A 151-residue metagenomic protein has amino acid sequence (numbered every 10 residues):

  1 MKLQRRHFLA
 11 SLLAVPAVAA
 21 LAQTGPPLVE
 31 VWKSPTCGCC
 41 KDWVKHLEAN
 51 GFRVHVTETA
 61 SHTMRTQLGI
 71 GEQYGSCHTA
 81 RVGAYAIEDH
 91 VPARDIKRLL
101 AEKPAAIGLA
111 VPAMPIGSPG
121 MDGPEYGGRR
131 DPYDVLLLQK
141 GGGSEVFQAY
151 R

Functional and structural regions predicted by a protein language model:
M1-P16: N-terminal secretory signal peptides and thylakoid transit peptides that target proteins across membranes
A19-A22: Boundary at the C-terminal end of the N-terminal hydrophobic targeting segment
P27-K41: Local sequence-structure signature of Cys/Sec-based thiol-disulfide redox active-site neighborhoods
T36-G38, S61-T63, A86-I87, P115-G117: Solvent-exposed loop/turn segments at secondary-structure junctions within structured extracellular/periplasmic domains
W43-H46: Typically the conserved alpha-helix immediately C-terminal to a functionally engaged Cys/Sec in thioredoxin-like
N50: Conserved dinucleotide-binding and phosphotransfer motif residues
V54-R65, Y74, V82: Thiol-based oxidoreductase modules, predominantly thioredoxin-like and allied folds used for disulfide exchange
Q73-R151: Thiol/selenol-based redox catalytic cores and closely related redox-interacting motifs
